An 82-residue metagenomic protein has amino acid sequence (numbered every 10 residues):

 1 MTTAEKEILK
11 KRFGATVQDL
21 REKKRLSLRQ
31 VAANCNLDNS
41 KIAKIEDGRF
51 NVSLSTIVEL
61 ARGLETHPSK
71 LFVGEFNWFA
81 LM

Functional and structural regions predicted by a protein language model:
M1-K23: A short, Lys/Arg-rich alpha-helix, primarily the initiator
T2-T3, E7-I8, F72-M82: Short, charged recognition helix plus adjacent turn of helix-turn-helix-like nucleic-acid-binding domains
A15-N34, E59: Short basic helix-loop element that most often maps to the first helix and adjoining turn of HTH DNA-binding modules
V17, V31-A32, I42-I45, L71: Conserved hydrophobic/aromatic packing and binding residues within compact polymer-binding modules
N36-F50: Recognition helix of helix-turn-helix/homeodomain-like DNA-binding domains that insert into the DNA major groove
D47, T66, F76: Short, conserved catalytic or interaction motifs in soluble domains
S53-K70: DNA major-groove recognition helix of helix-turn-helix/homeodomain DNA-binding modules
